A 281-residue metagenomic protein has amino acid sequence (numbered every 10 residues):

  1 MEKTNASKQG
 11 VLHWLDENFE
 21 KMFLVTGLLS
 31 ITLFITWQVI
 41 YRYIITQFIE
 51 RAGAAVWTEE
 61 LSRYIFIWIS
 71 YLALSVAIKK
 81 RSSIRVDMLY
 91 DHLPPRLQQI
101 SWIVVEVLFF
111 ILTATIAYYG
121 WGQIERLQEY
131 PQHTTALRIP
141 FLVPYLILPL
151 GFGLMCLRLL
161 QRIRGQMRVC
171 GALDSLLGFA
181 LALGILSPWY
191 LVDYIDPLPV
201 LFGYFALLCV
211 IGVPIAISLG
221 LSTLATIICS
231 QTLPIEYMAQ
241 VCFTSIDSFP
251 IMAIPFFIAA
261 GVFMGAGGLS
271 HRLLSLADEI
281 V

Functional and structural regions predicted by a protein language model:
M1-I195: Alpha-helical transmembrane segments and membrane-interface helix-loop junctions in multi-pass membrane proteins
F23, V210-I211, I246: Transmembrane helix irregularities
W37, S62, Y90, E125 (+6 more regions): Conserved protein kinase catalytic domain
W68-Y71, D196-T232, M252-A259: Hydrophobic mid-bilayer segments of alpha-helices in multi-pass membrane transport proteins, especially secondary
S75-S83, I211-I215, F249-P250, F263-R272: Short helix-coil transition sites and intra-membrane helix breaks within transmembrane domains of multi-pass
T232-V281: Membrane-embedded alpha-helical segments and adjacent helix-loop junctions characteristic of multi-pass solute
